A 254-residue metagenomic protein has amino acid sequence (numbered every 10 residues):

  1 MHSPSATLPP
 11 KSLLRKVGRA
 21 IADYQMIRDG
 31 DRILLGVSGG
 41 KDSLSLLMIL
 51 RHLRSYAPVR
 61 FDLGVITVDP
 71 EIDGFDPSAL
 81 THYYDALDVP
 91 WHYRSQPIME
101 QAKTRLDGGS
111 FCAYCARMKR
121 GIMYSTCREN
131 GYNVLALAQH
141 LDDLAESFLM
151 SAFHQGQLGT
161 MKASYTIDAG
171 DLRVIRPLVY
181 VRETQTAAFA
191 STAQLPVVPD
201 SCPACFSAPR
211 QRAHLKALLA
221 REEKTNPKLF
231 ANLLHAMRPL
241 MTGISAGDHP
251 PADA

Functional and structural regions predicted by a protein language model:
M1-P4, A217-L219: Charged, low-complexity surface segments at secondary-structure and domain boundaries
H2-M150, H154, K162-A163, T184-T192 (+1 more regions): ATP-dependent adenylation/nucleotidyltransferase module used to activate substrates
T7, K11, G74, R117 (+6 more regions): Electropositive phosphate-/nucleotide-binding environments in soluble metabolic enzymes
H52-L53, T67-P70, A116, A169-G170 (+3 more regions): Short, intrinsically disordered/low-complexity patches at protein termini and at juxtamembrane boundaries
L63, L135, D142-R221: Catalytic subdomain that performs nucleotidyl-dependent activation
A116-R128, S164-G170, L219-M237: Short, basic, helix/turn surface patches
L195-A254: The feature marks non-catalytic terminal segments
